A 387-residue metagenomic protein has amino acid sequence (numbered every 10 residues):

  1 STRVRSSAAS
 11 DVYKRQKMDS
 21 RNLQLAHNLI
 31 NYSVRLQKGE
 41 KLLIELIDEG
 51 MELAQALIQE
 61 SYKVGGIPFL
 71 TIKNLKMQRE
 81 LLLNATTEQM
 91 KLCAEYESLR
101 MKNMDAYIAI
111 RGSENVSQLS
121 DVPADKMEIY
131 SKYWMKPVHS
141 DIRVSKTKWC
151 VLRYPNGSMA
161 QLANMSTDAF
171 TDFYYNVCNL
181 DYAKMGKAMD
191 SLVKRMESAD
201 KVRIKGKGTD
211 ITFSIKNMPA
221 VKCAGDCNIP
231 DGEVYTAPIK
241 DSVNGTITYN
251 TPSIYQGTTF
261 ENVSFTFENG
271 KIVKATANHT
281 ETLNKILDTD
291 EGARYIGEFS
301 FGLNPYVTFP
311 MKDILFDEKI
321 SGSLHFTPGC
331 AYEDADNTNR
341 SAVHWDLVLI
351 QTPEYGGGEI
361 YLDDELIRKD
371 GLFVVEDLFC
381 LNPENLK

Functional and structural regions predicted by a protein language model:
S1-Q16: Single conserved hydrophobic/aromatic residue that forms the stacking wall/gate of nucleotide- or nucleobase-binding
K17-G245, E376-K387: Active-site bordering "gate/hinge" segments that shape substrate access to catalytic or cofactor-binding pockets
E49-G50, S113-N115, N156, M218 (+7 more regions): Short, glycine-/Ser/Thr-/acidic-enriched flexible segments
K201-I204, V263, V273, G356-L366: Short polybasic amphipathic segments
K240-K285: Long, well-ordered mid-to-C-terminal structural blocks that present hydrophobic/aromatic surfaces
N244, F260-N262, N269, R294-E298 (+3 more regions): Active-site lining segments that contact anionic ligands and/or coordinate catalytic metals
K274-R340: Dual-mode signal for accessory low-complexity, basic/Gly-rich regions
K312-L386: Internal helix-turn-beta structural module
